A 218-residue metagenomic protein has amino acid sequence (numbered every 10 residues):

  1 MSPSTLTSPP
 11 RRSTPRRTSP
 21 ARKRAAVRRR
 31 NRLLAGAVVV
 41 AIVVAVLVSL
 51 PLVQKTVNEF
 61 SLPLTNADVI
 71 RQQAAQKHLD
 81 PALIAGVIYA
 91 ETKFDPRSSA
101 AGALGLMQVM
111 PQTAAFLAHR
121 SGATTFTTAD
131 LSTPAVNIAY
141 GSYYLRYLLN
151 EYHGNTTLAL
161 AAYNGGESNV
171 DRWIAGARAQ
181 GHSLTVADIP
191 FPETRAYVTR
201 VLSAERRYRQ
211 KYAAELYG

Functional and structural regions predicted by a protein language model:
M1-R29: N-terminal Lys/Arg-rich, disordered targeting/topogenic segments
R24-V38, L104: Extended, non-globular alpha-helical segments
L34-P51: Hydrophobic membrane-insertion alpha-helices, especially the h-region of bacterial N-terminal signal peptides
S49-G218: Catalytic glycan-binding domains that act on GlcNAc-containing polysaccharides
